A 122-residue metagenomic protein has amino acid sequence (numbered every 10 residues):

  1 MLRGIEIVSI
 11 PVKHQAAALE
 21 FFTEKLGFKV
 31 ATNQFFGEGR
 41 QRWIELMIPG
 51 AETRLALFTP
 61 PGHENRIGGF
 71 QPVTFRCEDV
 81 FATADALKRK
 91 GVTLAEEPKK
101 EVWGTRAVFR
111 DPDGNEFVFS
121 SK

Functional and structural regions predicted by a protein language model:
M1-L19, F70-V73: N-terminal beta-strand motif that seeds the catalytic metal site of vicinal oxygen chelate
M1-R3, I7-I10, A31-Q34, R42 (+1 more regions): Vicinal oxygen chelate
S9-E52: Core segments of cupin and vicinal oxygen chelate
H14, D79, D111: Acidic di-acidic motifs
G37-E38, E64-R66: Short glycine/serine/proline-enriched coil/turn segments at secondary-structure junctions
P49-R54, G62-E64, V80-A82: Short, charged/polar surface micro-motifs in flexible loops or helix N-caps
R66, V73-R76, V80-A84: Mid-chain, well-packed structural core segment of small domains
